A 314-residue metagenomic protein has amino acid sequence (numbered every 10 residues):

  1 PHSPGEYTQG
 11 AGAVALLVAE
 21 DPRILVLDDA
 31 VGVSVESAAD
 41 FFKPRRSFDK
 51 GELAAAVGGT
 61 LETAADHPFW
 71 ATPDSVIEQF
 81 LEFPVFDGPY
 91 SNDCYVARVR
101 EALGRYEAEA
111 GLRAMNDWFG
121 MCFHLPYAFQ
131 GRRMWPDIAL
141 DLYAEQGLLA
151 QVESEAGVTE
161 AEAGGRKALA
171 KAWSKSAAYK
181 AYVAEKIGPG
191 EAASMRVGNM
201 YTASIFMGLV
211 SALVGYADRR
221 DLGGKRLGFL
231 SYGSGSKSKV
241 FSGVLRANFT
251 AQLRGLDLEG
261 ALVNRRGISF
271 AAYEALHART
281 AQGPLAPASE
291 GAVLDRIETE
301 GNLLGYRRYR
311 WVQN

Functional and structural regions predicted by a protein language model:
P1-H2, Y7-D21, A203-D218: Active-site-proximal alpha-helical scaffold in enzymes
H2-G5, F83-S91, D117-C122, I187-M200 (+1 more regions): Cysteine-centered functional microenvironments
Y7-R105, S236-N314: Condensing-enzyme catalytic core mediating Claisen C-C bond formation in acyl metabolism
T72-V76, R100-F119, P136-D141, E145 (+3 more regions): Phosphate/pyrophosphate-binding loops at sites that engage ATP/ADP/AMP, CoA/4′-phosphopantetheine, polyphosphate
N116-G190: Accessory "access/gating" subregions that flank catalytic or transport cores
A128-R132, G188, M195, A203 (+2 more regions): Feature representing long, continuous alpha-helical segments
E185-I187, V210-V263: Catalytic phosphate/nucleotide-handling subdomain of diverse soluble enzymes
